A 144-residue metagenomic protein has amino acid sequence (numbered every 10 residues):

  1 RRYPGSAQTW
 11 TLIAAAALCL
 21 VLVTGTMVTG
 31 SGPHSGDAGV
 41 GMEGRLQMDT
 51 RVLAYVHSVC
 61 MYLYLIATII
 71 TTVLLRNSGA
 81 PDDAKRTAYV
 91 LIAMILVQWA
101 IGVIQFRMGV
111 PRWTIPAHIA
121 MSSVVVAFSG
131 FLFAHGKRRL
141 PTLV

Functional and structural regions predicted by a protein language model:
R1-V144: Polytopic transmembrane helical bundles with strong interfacial aromatic enrichment
